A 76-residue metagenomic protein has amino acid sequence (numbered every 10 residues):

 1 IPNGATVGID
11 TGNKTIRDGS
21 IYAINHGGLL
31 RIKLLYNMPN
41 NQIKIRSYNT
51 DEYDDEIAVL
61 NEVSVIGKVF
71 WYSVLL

Functional and structural regions predicted by a protein language model:
I1-L76: Acidic/glycine-rich C-terminal interaction modules and beta/coil loop segments that lie outside canonical DNA-binding
